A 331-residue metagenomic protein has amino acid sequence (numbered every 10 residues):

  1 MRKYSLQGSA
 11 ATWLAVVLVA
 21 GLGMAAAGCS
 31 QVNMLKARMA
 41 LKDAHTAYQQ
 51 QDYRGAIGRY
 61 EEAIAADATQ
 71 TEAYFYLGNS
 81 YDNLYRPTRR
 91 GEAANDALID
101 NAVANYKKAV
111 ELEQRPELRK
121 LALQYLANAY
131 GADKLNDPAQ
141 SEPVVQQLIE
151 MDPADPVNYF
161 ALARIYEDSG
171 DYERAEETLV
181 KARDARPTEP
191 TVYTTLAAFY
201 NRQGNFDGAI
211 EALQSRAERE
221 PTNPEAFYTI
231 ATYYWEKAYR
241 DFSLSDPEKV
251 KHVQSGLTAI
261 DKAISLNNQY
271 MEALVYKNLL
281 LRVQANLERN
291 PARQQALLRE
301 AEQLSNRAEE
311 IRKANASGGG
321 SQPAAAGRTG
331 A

Functional and structural regions predicted by a protein language model:
S30-N33: Bacterial signal peptide processing site
K36-E62, A66, R89, N128: Alpha-helical segment of the N-proximal tetratricopeptide repeat
Y48, D82, G131-D133, E167 (+3 more regions): Position-specific recognition of the canonical hydrophobic site in helix A of tetratricopeptide repeat
Q51-G58, P87-K108, G131-Q147, D168-K181 (+4 more regions): Structural signature of tandem alpha-helical TPR/SEL1-like repeats, specifically the intra-repeat loop/turn
A68, Q114-E117, P153-A154, P187 (+3 more regions): Short coil turns that delineate tetratricopeptide repeat
A73, R119-A122, N158, V192 (+2 more regions): TPR alpha-solenoid repeat register
Y76, L121-Y125, A161, T195 (+2 more regions): Canonical tetratricopeptide repeat
